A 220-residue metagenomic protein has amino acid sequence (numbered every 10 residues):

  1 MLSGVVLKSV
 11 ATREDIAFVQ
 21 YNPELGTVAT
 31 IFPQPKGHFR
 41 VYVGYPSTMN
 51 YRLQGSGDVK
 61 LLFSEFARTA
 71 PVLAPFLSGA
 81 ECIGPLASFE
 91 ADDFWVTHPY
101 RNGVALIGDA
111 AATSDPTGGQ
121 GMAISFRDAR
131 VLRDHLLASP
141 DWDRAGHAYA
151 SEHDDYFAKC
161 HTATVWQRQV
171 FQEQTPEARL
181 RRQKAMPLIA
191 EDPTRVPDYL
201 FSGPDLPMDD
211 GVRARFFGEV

Functional and structural regions predicted by a protein language model:
M1-A87: Conserved FAD-binding catalytic core of PHBH/FMO-like flavoproteins
Q20, Q120, T164-Q167: Glutamine-centric residue-chemistry signal
P35, T69, D128, H153-Y156: Hydrophobic/aromatic residues within well-ordered alpha-helical segments
V41-Y45, G108, T162-T164: Short acidic (Asp/Glu) and glycine-rich catalytic loops that position anionic groups and cofactors
P46-G57, G119-M122, Q183-D198: Short secondary-structure transition/capping segments
M49, Q54-D143: FAD/FMN-dependent oxidoreductases across multiple families
D134-V220: C-terminal helical "tail/cap" subdomain of flavin- and related membrane-associated enzymes
